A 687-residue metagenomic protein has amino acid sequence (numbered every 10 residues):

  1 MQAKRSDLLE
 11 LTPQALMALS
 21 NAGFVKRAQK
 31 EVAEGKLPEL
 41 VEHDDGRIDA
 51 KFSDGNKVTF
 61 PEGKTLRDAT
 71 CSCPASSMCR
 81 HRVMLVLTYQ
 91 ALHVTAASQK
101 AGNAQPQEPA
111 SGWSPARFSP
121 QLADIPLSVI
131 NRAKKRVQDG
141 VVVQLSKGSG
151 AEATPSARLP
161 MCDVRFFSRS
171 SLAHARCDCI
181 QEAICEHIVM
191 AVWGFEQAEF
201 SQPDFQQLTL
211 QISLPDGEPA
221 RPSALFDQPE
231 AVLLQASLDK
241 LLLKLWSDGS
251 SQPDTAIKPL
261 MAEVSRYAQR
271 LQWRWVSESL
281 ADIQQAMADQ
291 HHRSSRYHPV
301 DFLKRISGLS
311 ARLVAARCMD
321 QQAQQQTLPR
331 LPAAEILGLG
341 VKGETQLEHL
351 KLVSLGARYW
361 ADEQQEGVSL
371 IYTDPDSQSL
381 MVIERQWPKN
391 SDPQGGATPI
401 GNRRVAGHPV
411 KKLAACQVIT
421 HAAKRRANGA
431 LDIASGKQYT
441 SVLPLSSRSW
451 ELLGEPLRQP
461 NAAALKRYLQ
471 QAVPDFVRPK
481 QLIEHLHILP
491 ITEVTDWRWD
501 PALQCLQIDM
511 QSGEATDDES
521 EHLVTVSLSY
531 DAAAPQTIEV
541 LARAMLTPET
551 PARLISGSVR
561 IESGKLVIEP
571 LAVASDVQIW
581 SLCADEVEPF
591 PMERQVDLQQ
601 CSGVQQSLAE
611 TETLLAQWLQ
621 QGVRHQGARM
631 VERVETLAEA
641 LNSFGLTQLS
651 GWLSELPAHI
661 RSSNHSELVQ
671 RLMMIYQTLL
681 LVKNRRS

Functional and structural regions predicted by a protein language model:
M1-S687: Long, low-complexity, compositionally biased intrinsically disordered regions
